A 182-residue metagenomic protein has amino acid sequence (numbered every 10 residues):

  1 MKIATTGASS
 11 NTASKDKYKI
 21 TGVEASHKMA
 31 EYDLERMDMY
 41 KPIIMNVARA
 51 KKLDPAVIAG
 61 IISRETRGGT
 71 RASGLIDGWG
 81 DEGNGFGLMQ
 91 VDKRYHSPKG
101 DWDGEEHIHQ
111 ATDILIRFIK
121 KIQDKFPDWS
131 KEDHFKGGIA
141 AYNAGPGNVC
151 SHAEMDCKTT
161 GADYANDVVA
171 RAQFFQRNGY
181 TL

Functional and structural regions predicted by a protein language model:
M1-G22, A30-D38, R49-K51, E82-G83 (+1 more regions): Non-catalytic cell-wall polysaccharide-engagement segments
I20, M45, R49-F86: Secreted/periplasmic proteins that engage bacterial cell-wall peptidoglycan
K41-P42: N-terminal post-signal-peptidase region of extra-cytosolic proteins
